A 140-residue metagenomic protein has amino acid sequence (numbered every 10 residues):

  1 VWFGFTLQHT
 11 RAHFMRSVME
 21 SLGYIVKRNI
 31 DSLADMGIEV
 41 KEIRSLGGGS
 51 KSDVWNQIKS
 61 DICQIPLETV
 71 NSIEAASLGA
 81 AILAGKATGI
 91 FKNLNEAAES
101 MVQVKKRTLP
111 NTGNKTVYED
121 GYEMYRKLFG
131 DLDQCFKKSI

Functional and structural regions predicted by a protein language model:
V1-I140: Glycine/Thr-rich phosphate-binding loops that ligate phosphate moieties of nucleotide and other phosphorylated ligands
